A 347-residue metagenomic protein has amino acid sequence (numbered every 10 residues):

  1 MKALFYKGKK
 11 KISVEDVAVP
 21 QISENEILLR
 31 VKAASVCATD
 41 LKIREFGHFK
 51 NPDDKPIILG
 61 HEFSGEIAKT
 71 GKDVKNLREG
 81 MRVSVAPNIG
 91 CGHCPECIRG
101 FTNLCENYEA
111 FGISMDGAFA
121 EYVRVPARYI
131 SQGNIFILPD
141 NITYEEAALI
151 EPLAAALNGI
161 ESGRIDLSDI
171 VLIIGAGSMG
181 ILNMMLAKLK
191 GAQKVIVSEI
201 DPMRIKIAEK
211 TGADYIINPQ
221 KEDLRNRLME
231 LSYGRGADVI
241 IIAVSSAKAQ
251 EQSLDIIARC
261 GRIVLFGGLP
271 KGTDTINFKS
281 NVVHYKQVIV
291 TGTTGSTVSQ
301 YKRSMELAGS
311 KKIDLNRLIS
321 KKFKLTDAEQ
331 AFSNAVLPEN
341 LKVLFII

Functional and structural regions predicted by a protein language model:
K2, S13, A18, R30 (+2 more regions): Residues located in well-ordered beta-strands
P20-A34, H48-I98, F136-N141: Glycine-rich beta-strand-centered segment in the early N-terminal region that forms part of a ligand/cofactor-binding
M81-R82, E96, Y122, I170 (+2 more regions): Residue-level marker of beta-strand positions
C91-I174: NAD(P)H dinucleotide-binding glycine-rich loop of Rossmann-like/cofactor-binding domains, especially the beta1-alpha1
D140-E222: Mid-domain Rossmann-like dinucleotide-binding core that forms the NAD(H)/NADP(H) cofactor-binding site
G163-L167, K206, T211-I289, E329: Glycine-rich cofactor phosphate-binding loops and adjacent beta1-alpha1 units of small-molecule cofactor enzyme domains
E251-D255, V298-I347: C-terminal hydrophobic helical "lid"/dimerization subdomain of Rossmann-like NAD(P)H-dependent oxidoreductases
R262, N277-R317: Rossmann-fold dehydrogenase core element
